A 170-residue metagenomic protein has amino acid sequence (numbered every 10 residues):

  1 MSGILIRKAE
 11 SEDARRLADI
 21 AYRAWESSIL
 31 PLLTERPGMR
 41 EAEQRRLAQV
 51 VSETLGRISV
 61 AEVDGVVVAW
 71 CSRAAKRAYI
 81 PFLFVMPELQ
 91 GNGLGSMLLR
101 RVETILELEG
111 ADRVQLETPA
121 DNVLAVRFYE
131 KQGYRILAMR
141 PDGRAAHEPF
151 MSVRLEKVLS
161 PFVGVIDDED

Functional and structural regions predicted by a protein language model:
G3-I6: Extreme N-terminal starter segment of soluble prokaryotic enzymes
K8-A14, A18-L89, S96-R101, I105 (+3 more regions): Acetyl-CoA-dependent GNAT
Q90, E107, E130: Short polybasic/polar patches that bind polyanions
N92, E109-D112: Short coil/turn segments at alpha/beta junctions that flank glycine-rich nucleotide-binding fingerprints
D112-D170: C-terminal "cap" of GNAT-fold acetyltransferases
